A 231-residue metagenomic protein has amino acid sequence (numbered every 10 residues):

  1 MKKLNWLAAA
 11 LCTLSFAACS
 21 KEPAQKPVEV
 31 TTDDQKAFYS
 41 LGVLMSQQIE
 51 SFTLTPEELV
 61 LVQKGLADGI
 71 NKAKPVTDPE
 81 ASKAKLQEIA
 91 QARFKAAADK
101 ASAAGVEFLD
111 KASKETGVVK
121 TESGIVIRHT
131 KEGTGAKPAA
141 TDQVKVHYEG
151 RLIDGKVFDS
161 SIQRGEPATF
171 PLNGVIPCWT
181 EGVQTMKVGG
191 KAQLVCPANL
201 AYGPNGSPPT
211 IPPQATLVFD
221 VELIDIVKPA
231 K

Functional and structural regions predicted by a protein language model:
K3-W6, C19-K231: Cross-family detector of peptidyl-prolyl cis-trans isomerase
T13-F16: Bacterial Sec-type N-terminal signal peptides, specifically the leucine/valine-rich hydrophobic h-region
